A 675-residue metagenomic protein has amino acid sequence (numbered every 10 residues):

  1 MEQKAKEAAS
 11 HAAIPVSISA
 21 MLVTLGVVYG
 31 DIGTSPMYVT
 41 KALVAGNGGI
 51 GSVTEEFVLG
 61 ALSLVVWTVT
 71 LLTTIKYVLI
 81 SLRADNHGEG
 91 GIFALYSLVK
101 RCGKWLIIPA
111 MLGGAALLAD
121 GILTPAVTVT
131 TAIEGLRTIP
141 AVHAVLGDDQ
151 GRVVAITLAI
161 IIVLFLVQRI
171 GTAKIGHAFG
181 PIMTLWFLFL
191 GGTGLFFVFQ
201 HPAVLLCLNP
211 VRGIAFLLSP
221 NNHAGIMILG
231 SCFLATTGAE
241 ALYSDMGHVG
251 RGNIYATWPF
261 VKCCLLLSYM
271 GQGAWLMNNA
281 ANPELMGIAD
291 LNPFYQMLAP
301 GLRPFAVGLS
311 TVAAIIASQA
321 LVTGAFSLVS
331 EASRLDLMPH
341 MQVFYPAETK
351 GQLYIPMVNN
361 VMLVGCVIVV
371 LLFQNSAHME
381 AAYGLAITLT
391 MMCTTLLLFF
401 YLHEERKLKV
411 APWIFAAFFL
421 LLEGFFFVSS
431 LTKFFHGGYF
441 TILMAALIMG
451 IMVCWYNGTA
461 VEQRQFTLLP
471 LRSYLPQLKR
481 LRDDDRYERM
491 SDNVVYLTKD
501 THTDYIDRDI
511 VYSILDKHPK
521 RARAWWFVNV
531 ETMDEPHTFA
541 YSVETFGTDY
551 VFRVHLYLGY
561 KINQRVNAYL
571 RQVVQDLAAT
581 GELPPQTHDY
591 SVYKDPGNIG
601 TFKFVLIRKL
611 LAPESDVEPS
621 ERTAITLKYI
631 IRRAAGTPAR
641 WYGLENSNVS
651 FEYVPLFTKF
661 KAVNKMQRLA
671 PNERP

Functional and structural regions predicted by a protein language model:
E2-P675: The structured alpha-helical core of multi-pass membrane proteins
